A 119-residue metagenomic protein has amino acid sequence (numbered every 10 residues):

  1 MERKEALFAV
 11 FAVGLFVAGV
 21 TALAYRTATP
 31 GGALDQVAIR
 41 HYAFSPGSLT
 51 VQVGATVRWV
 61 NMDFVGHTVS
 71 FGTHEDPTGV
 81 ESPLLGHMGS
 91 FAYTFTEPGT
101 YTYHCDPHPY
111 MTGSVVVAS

Functional and structural regions predicted by a protein language model:
E2-S119: Extracytoplasmic copper-binding redox domains, predominantly the cupredoxin/blue-copper superfamily
